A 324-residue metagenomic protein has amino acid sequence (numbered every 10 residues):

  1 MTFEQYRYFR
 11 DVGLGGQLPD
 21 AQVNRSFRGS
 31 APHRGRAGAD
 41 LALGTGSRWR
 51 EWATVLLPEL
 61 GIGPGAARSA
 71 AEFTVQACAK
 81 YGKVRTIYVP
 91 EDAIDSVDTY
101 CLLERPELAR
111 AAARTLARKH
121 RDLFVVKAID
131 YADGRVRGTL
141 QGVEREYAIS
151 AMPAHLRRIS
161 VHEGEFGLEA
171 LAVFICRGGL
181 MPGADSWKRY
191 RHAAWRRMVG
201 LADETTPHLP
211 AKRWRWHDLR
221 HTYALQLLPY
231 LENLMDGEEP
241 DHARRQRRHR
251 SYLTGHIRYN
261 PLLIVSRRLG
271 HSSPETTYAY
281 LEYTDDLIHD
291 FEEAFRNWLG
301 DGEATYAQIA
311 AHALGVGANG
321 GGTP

Functional and structural regions predicted by a protein language model:
M1-L18, C78, R177: Flexible interdomain linker/hinge and immediately adjacent N-terminus of the catalytic tyrosine-recombinase domain
F9, L41-A42, W52, S96-L103 (+6 more regions): Short, structured motif recognition centered on aromatic/hydrophobic residues
D11-W49, Y259: Basic, Lys/Arg- and aromatic-enriched nucleic-acid-binding interface segment
L41-T54, Y230-M235, R258-Y259, L269-S272: A short, glycine-centered helix-capping/turn motif at helix boundaries that positions DNA-contacting or catalytic
T54-E169: Conserved tyrosine-mediated DNA breakage-rejoining catalytic core shared by Y-recombinases
G65, F73-Q76, R215, D241-T284 (+1 more regions): Short functional hotspots where side chains directly engage DNA or cofactors
H192-R267: Short, basic (Lys/Arg/His-rich) helix/loop patches that form interaction surfaces in the mid-to-C-terminal regions
E275-Y278, D290-P324: C-terminal secondary-structure termini that scaffold catalytic or DNA-interacting sites
